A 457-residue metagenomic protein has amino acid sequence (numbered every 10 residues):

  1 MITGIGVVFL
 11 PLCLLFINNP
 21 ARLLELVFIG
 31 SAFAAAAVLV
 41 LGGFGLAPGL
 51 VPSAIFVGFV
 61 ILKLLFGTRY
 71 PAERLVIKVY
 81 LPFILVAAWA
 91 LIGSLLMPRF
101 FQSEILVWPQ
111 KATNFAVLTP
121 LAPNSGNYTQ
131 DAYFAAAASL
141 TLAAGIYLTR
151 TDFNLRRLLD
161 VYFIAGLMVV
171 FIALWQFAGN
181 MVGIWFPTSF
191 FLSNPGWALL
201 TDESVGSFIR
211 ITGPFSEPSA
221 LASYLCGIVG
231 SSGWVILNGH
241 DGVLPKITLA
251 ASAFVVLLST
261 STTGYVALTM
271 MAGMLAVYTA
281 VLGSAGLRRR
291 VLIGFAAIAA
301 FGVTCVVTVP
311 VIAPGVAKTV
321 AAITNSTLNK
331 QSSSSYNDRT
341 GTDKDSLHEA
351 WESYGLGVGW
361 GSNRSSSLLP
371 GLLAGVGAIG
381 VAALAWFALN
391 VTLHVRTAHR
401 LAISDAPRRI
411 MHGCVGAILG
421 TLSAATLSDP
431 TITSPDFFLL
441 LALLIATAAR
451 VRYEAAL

Functional and structural regions predicted by a protein language model:
M1-Q110, R289-L292, L389-V391, S404-R408 (+1 more regions): Transmembrane signal-anchor hairpin modules in multi-pass inner-membrane enzymes, especially those that act on
G4-C13, D131-Y147, R156-P187, F191-V281 (+2 more regions): Alpha-helical transmembrane segments of multi-pass inner-membrane proteins
L12-C13, I29, F56-L75, G93 (+2 more regions): Transmembrane alpha-helical segments and their membrane-water interfaces
R74, F153-Y162, G242-K246, S284-A300: Membrane-interfacial entry segments at the cytosolic side of transmembrane helices
A88, F171, Q176-I184, L275-K330 (+1 more regions): A membrane-periplasm/extracellular boundary helix in multi-pass inner-membrane enzymes that assemble envelope glycans
G93, A322-L372, V376-A383: TM-adjacent membrane-interface loops and short helices in multi-pass inner/ER membrane proteins
T269, A378-L422: Hydrophobic transmembrane alpha-helices and their immediate junctions
A272-G273, G413-A424, D429-L457: Transmembrane alpha-helices of multi-pass inner-membrane enzymes
